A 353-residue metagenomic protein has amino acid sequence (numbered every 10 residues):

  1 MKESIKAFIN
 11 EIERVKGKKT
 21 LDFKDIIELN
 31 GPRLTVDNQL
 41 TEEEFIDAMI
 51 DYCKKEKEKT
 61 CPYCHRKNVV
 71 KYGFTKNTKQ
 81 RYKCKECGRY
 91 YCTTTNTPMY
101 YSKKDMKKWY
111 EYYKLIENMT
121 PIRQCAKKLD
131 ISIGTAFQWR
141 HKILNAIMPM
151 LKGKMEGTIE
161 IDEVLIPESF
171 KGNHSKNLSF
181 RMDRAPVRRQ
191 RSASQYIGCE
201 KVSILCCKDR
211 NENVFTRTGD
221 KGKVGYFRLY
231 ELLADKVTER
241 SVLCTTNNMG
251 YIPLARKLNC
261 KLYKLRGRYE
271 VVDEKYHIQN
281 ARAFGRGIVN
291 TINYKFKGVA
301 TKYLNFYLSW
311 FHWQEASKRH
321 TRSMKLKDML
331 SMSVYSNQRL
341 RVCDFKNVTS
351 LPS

Functional and structural regions predicted by a protein language model:
M1-S353: Residue-level recognition of single "structural anchor" positions that define or cap local secondary structure
